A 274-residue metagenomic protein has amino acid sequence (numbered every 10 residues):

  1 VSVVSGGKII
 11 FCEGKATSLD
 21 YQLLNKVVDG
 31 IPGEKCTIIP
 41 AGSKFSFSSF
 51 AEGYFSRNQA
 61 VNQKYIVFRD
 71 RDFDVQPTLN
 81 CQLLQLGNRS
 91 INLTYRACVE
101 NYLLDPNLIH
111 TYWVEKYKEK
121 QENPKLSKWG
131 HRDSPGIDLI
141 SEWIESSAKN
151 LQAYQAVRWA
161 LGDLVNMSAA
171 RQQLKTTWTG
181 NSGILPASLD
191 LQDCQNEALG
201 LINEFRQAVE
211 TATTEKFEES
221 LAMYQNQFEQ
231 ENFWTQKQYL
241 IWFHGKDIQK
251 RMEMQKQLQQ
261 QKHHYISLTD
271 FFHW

Functional and structural regions predicted by a protein language model:
V1-W274: Acidic, divalent-metal-binding catalytic cores of TOPRIM and closely related two-metal-ion phosphodiester/pyrophosphate
